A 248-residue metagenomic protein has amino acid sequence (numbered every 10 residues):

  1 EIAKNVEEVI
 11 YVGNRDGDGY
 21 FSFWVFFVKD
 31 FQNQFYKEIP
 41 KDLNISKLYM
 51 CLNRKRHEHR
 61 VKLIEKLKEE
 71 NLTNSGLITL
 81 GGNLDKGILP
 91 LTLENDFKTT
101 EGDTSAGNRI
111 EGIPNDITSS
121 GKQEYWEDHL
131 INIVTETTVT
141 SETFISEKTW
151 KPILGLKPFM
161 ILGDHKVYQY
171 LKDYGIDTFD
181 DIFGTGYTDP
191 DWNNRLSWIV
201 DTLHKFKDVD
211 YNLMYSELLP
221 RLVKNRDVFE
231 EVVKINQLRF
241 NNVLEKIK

Functional and structural regions predicted by a protein language model:
E1-V134, T143-S146, W150-K248: Pol beta-like nucleotidyltransferase catalytic core
T137: Flexible loop residues that form catalytic and substrate-binding hotspots at small-molecule/glycan-binding clefts
